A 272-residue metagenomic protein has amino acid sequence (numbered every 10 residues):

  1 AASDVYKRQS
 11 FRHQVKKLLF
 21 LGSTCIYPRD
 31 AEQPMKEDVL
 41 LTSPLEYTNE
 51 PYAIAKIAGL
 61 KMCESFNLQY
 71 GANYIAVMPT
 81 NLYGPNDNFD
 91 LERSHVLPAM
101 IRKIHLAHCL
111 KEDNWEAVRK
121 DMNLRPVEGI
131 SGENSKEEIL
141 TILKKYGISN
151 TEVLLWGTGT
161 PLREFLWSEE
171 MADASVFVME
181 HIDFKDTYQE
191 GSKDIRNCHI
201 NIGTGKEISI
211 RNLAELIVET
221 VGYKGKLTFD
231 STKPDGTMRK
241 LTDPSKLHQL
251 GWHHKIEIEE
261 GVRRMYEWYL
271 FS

Functional and structural regions predicted by a protein language model:
A1-Y6: Short, small-residue-biased leader/transition segments that mark boundaries at the very start of proteins
K7-R8, L60, E64, V176 (+1 more regions): Short, hydrophobic alpha-helix immediately C-terminal to the catalytic nucleophile
R8-R12, E64, L68, R102 (+4 more regions): Short, well-ordered alpha-helices that flank and scaffold nucleotide-derived cofactor binding pockets
R12, K16-K17, I26-Y83, D87-P98 (+1 more regions): Catalytic helix-loop patch of NAD(P)-dependent Rossmann-fold dehydrogenases
L18, Y74-I75, R163, R239: A residue-level structural signature of the nucleotidyltransferase/glycosyltransferase Rossmann-like core
L19-S23, M78-T80, G159, G203: Active-site beta-alpha turn of Rossmann-fold NAD(P)-dependent dehydrogenases/reductases
P79, L97, I101, A172-S175 (+1 more regions): Alpha-helical structural signal
L106-S272: C-terminal substrate-binding subdomain of Rossmann-fold SDR/epimerase-dehydratase oxidoreductases
